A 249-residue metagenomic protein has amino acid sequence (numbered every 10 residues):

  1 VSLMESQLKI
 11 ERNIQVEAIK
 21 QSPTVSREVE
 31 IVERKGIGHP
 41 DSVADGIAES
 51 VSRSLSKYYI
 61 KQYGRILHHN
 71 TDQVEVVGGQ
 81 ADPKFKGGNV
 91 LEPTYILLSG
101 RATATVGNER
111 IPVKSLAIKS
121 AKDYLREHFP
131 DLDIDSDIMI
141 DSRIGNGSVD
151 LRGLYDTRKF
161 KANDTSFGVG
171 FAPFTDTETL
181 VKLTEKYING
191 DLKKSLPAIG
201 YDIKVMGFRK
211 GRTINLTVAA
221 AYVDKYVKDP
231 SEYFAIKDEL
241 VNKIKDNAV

Functional and structural regions predicted by a protein language model:
L3-R65: N-terminal, positively charged regions that mediate nucleic acid binding
I10-Q15, D72-P93, L97, M139-G145 (+1 more regions): Short edge beta-strands and adjacent turn/loop segments
S26-K35, S99-A104, A162-G168, A219-K225: A short small-residue
P40-A48, R110, K114, I118 (+3 more regions): Short, charged, low-complexity patches
E49-G64, R126, P130, K186-K193 (+1 more regions): Generic secondary-structure signature for well-ordered alpha-helical cores
K57, K61-D135: Glycine-rich, N-terminal phosphate-binding loop and its surrounding beta-alpha-beta segment
I118-I236: Glycine-rich, mobile lid/loop segments that gate access to catalytic sites or pores
A235-V249: Long, well-ordered mid-to-C-terminal structural blocks that present hydrophobic/aromatic surfaces
